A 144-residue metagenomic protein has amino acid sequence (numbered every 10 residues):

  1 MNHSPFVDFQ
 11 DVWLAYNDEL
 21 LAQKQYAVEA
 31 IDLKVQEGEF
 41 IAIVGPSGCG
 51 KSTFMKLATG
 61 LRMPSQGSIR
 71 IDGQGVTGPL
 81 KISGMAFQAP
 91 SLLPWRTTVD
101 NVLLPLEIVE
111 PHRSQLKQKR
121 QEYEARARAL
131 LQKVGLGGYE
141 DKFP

Functional and structural regions predicted by a protein language model:
I41-A42, M85: Short beta-strand immediately N-terminal to the Walker A/P-loop
V44-P46: The feature captures the beta-strand-to-loop junction immediately N-terminal to the Walker
T59: Helix-to-loop junction immediately C-terminal to a conserved catalytic motif
G67-P79, Q115: Conserved ABC transporter NBD signature motif
P79, V99, Q132, E140-P144: Signature (C-motif/LSGGQ) region and adjacent switch/coupling loops of ABC-type ATPase nucleotide-binding domains
F87-S91, R96: ABC ATPase nucleotide-binding domain signature
L103, E107-E110, Q115-Y139: Conserved ABC ATPase "signature" region
